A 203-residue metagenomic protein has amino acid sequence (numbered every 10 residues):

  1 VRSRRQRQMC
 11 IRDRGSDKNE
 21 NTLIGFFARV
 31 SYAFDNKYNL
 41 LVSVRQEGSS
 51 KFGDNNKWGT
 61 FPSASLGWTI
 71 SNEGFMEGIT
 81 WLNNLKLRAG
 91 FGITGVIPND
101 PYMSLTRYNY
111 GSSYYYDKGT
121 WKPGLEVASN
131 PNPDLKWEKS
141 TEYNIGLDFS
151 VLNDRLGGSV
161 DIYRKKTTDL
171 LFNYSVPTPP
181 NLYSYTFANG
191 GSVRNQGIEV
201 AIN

Functional and structural regions predicted by a protein language model:
R5-Q8, R12-N203: Extracellular/periplasmic, surface-exposed regions of secreted and cell-surface proteins
